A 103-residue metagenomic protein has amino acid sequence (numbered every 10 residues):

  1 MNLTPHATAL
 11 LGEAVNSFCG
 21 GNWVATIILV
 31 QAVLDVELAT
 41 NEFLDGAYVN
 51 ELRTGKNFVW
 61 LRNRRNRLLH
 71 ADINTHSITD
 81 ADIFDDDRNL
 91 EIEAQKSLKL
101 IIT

Functional and structural regions predicted by a protein language model:
M1-N22: Charged alpha-helical initiation segments
L11, L29-V30: Inward-facing hydrophobic residues that define packing positions of alpha-helical scaffold repeats
N22-W23, I73: Residue-level recognition of short, well-ordered coil/turn positions that link secondary-structure elements
W23, L34-V49: Short, charge-rich amphipathic alpha-helical segments embedded in non-transmembrane helical bundles/solenoids
A25-I27: Solenoid-repeat scaffolds in large eukaryotic assemblies
K56-W60, R64-T103: Charge-enriched, short contiguous segments at helix-coil
